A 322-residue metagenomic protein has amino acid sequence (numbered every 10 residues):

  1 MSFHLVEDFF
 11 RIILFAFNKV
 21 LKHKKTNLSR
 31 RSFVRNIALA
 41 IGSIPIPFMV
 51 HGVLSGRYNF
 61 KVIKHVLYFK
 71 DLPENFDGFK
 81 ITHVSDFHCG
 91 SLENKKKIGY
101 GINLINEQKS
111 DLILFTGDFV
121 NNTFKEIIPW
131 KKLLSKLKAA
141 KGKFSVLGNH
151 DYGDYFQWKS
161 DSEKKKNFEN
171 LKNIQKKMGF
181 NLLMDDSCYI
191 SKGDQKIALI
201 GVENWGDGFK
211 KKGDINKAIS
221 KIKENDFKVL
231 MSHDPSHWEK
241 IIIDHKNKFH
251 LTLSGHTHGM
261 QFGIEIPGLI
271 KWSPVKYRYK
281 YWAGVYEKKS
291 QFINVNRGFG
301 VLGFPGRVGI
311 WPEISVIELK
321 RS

Functional and structural regions predicted by a protein language model:
M1-Y58: Non-catalytic terminal accessory segments
S29-R30, I63, M178: Generic detector of short, well-ordered, non-transmembrane alpha-helical segments enriched in hydrophobic residues
N59-V66: Alpha-helical transmembrane signal-anchor/signal-peptide segments
L72-S322: Soluble catalytic domains of enzymes that build or remodel membrane lipids, polysaccharides, and related
